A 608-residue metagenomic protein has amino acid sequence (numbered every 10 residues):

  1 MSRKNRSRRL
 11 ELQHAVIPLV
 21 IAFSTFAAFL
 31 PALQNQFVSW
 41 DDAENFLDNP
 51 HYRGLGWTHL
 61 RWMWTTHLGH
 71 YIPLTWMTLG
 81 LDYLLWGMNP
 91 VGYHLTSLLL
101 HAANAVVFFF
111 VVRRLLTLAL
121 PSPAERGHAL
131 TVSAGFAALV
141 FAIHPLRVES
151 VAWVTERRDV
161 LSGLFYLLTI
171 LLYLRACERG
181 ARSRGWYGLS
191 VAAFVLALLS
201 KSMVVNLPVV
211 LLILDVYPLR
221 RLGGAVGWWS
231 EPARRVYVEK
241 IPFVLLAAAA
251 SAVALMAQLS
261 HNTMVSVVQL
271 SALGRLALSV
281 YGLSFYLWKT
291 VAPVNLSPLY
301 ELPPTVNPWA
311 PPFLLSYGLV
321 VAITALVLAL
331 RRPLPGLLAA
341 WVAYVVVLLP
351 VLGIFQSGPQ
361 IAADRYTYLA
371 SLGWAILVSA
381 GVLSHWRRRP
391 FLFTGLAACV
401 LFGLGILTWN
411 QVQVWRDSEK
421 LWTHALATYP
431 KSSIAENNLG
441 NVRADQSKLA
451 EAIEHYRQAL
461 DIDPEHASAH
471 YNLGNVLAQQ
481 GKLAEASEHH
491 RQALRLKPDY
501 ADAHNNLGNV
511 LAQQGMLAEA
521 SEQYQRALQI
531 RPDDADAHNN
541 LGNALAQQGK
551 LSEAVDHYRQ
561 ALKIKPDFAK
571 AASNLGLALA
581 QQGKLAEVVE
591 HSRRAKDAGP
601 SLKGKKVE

Functional and structural regions predicted by a protein language model:
M1-R457, D461-N475, D502, N506 (+2 more regions): Polytopic membrane enzymes that build or remodel cell-surface glycoconjugates and lipids
T428, I462, L496, I530 (+2 more regions): Structural marker of alpha-solenoid helical repeat scaffolds
L577-E608: Terminal, low-structured helical/coil segments at or just beyond the last alpha-helical repeat
